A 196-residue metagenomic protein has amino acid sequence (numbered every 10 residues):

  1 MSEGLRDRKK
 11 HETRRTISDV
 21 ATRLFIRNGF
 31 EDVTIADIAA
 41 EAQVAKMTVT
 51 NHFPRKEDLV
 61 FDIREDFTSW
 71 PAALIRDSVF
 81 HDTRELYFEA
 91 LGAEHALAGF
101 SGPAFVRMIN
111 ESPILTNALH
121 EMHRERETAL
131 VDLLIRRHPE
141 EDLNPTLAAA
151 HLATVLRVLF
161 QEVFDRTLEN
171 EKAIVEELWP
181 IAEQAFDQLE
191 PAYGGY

Functional and structural regions predicted by a protein language model:
M1-V44, F61, D66-W70: Basic, helix-initiating cap at the start of DNA-binding domains
T13, I63, F67, T83 (+3 more regions): Hydrophobic/aromatic residues within well-ordered alpha-helical segments
I17, A21, I38, A104 (+2 more regions): Polytopic alpha-helical membrane proteins, predominantly small-molecule transporters/carriers
Q43-F53: Short hydrophobic/aromatic patch on the recognition helix
E57-L59: A secondary-structure capping/hinge motif
S69-F105: Hydrophobic alpha-helical connector segments
P113-H138, L143-A150, V158: Amphipathic alpha-helical packing segments from all-alpha helical-bundle domains
D132, R136, D165-Y196: C-terminal peripheral helix-coil segments that are non-catalytic and often amphipathic
